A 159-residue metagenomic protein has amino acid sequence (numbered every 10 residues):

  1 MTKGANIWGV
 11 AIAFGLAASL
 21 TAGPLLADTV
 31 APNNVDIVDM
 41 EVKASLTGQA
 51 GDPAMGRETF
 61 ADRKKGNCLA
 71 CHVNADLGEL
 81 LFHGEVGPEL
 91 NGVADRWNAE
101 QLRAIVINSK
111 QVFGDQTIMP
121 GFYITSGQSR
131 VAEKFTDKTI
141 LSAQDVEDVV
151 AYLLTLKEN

Functional and structural regions predicted by a protein language model:
T2-I12: Bacterial N-terminal signal peptides that target proteins for export
F14-G15, L25: Cleavable N-terminal signal peptides
T29-R63: Electrostatic cytochrome c docking/interface patches
A54-L69, L80-G84, K138-Q144: Sequence context surrounding c-type heme c attachment/ligation sites in exported
K64-A75, L102, M119, V149 (+1 more regions): The canonical Cys-X-X-Cys-His
V73-N108, I118-A132: Gly/Gly-Pro-rich "capping" loops immediately C-terminal to redox-active cysteine motifs in periplasmic/lumenal
A104, F122-N159: C-terminal capping alpha-helices of c-type cytochrome domains
